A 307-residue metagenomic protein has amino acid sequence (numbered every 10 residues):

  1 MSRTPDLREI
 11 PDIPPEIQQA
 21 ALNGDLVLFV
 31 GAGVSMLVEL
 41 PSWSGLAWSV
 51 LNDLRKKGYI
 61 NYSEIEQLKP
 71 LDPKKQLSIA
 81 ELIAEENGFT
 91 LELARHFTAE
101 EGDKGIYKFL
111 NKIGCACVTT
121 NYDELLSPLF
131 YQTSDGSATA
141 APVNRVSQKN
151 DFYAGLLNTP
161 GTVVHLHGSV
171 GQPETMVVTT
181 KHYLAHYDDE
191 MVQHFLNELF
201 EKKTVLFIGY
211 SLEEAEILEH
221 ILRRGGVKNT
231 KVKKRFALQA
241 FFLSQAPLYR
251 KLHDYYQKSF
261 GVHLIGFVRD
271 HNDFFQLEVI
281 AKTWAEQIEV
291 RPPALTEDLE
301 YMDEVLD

Functional and structural regions predicted by a protein language model:
M1-L28, V34-V38, D53, I79 (+8 more regions): SIR2/sirtuin-family catalytic core signature
L22, V27-L71, L129-R145: Adenosine ribonucleotide-centric catalytic and binding domains
K56-A84, H96-T98, G105-I106: Structured, acidic catalytic/metal-binding patches in enzyme active sites
Q76-E100, P173-H186: Glycine-rich phosphate-binding "P-loop"
R145-D151, V178-H194, H220: Active-site glycine-rich loop that binds ribose-phosphate moieties when present
P160-T180: A charged nuclease-like catalytic/ligand-binding cleft shared by nucleic-acid processing domains
